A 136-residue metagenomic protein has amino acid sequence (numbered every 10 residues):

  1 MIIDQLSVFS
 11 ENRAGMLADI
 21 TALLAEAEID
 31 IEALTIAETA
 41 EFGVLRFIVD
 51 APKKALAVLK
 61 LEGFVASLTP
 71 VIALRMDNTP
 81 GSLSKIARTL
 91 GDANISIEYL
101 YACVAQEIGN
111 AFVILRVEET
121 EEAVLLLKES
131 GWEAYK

Functional and structural regions predicted by a protein language model:
M1-K136: A conserved regulatory-domain signal marking ACT and ACT-like small-molecule sensing domains and adjacent regulatory
